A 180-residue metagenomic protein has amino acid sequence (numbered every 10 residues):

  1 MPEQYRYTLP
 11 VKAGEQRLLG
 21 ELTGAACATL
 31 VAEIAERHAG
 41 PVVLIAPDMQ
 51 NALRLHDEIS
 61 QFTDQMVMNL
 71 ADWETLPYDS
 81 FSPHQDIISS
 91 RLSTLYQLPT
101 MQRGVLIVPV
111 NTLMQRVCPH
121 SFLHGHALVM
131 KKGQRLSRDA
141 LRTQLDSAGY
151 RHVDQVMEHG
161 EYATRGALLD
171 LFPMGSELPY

Functional and structural regions predicted by a protein language model:
M1-Y180: ASCE RecA-like P-loop NTPase motor cores that couple ATP hydrolysis to mechanical translocation on nucleic acids
